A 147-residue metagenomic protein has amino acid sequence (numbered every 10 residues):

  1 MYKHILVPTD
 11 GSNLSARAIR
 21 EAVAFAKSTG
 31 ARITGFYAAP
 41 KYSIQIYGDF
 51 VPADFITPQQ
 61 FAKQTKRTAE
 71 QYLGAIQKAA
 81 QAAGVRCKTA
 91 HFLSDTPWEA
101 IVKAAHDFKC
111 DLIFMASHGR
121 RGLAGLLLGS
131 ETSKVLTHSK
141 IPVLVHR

Functional and structural regions predicted by a protein language model:
K3-F55, A79-A83, K88: Small/aliphatic-rich secondary-structure junction motif
A18, Q45-G48, E99-V102, G125-L127: Short, well-ordered secondary-structure micro-motifs
F50-D54, H106-F108, E131-T132: Short, hinge-like loop/turn segments at secondary-structure boundaries
F55-Q71: A short acidic, glycine-rich active-site loop that binds or catalyzes chemistry on phosphate/adenosine moieties
A75-I113: Structural beta-alpha unit
L112-H138: Glycine-rich, Arg-bearing micro-motifs that act as flexible, cationic patches
I141-H146: Short, flexible loop segments at boundaries between secondary-structure elements
